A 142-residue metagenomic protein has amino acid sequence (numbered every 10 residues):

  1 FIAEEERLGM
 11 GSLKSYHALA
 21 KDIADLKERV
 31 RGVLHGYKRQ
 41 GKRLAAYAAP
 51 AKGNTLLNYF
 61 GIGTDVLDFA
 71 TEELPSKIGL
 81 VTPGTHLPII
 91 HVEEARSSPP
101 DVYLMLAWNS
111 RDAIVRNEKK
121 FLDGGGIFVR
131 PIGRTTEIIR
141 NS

Functional and structural regions predicted by a protein language model:
F1-S142: Rossmann-like AdoMet/SAM-dependent catalytic core
